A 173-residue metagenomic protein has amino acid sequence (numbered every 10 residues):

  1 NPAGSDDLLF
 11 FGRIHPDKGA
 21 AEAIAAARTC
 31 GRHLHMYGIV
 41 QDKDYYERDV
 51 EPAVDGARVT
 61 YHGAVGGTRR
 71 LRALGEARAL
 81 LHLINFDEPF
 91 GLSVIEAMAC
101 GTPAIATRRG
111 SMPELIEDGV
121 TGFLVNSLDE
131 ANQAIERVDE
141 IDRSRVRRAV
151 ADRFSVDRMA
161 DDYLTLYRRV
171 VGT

Functional and structural regions predicted by a protein language model:
N1-Y37: Conserved donor-binding/catalytic core segment of Leloir-type glycosyltransferases
K18, I84-L92, P113-E114: Nucleotide-sugar-dependent
G38, E47-T68: Nucleotide-activated donor-binding/catalytic signature segment of Leloir-type glycosyltransferases, i.e., the conserved
L71, V94-A99, P113-E114, V120: Short alpha-helical segment that forms part of, or immediately flanks, the ligand-binding pocket in carbohydrate-active
R78, G101: A short alpha->beta transition loop at the rim of the catalytic pocket in nucleotide-sugar-dependent
P103-A106: Short hydrophobic beta-strand element within catalytic cores of glycosyltransferases and related nucleotide-activated
R108-G119, F123-N126: Short acidic/histidine- and often glycine-rich active-site loop of Leloir-type glycosyltransferases that engages
E130, D139-T173: A charged, aromatic-enriched C-terminal amphipathic alpha-helix characteristic of glycosyltransferases across folds
